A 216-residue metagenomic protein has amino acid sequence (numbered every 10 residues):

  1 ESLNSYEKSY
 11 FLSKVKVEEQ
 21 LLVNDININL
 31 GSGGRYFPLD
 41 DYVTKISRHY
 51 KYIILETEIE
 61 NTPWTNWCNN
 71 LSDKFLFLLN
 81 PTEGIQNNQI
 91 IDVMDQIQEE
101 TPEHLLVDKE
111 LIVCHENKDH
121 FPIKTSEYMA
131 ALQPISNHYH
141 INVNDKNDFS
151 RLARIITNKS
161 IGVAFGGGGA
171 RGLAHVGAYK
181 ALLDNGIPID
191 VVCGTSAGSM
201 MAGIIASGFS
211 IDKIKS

Functional and structural regions predicted by a protein language model:
E1-D25, I46, L152, A197-G198: Walker A/P-loop phosphate-binding motif and the immediately C-terminal alpha-helix
L12, E110-C114, V191-C193: Short internal beta-strands
D25-R35, E83: Flexible beta-alpha connector loops of hexameric P-loop NTPases
Y36, Y42-V43, R48-N137: Conserved catalytic-core segment of NTP-binding enzymes
Y52, K74, S160-G162, V191: Structural motif
V107-D108, I156-I161: A short, charged/proline- and glycine-enriched loop that marks the coil->beta-strand transition at the N-terminal
F121, P134-N158: C-terminal helix of von Willebrand factor
G162-A164, G169-S216: Patatin-like phospholipase
